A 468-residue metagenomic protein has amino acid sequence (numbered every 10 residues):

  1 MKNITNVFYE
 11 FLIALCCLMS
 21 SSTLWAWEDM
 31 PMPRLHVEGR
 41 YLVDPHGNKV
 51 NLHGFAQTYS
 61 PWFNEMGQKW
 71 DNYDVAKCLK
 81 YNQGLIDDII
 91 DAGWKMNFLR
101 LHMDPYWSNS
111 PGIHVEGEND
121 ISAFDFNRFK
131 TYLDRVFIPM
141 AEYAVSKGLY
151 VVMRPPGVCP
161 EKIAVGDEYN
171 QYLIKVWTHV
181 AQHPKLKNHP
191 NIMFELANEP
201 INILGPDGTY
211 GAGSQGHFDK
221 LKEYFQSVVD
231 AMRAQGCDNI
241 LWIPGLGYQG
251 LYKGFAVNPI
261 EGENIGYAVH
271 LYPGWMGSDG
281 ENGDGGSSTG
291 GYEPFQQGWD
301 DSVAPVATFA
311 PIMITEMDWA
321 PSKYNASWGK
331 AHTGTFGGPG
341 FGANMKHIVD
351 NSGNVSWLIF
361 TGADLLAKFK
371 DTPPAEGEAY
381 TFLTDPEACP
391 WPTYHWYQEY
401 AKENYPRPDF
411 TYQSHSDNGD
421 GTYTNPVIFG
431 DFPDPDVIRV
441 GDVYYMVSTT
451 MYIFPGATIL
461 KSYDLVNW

Functional and structural regions predicted by a protein language model:
M1-N6, E10: Positively charged n-region of N-terminal signal peptides that target proteins for export
Y9-S21: Bacterial N-terminal signal peptides
A26-K95, N109-E116, P386-Y412: Non-catalytic accessory regions flanking glycosidase/transglycosidase catalytic cores in CAZymes
R34-L35, M66-L79, D167-M193, A197-D364 (+1 more regions): Extracellular glycoside hydrolase catalytic/binding regions
G67-C159, N170-K175, L221-Q235, G329 (+1 more regions): Aromatic-lined substrate-binding rim segments of carbohydrate-active enzymes
H102-P105, P156-C159, G247, F360-L366 (+1 more regions): Short, solvent-exposed turn/loop segments enriched in Gly/Ser/Thr/Pro and often Arg
Y405-W468: Carbohydrate-active catalytic/glycan-binding domains of CAZyme proteins, especially the secreted or lumenal ectodomains
